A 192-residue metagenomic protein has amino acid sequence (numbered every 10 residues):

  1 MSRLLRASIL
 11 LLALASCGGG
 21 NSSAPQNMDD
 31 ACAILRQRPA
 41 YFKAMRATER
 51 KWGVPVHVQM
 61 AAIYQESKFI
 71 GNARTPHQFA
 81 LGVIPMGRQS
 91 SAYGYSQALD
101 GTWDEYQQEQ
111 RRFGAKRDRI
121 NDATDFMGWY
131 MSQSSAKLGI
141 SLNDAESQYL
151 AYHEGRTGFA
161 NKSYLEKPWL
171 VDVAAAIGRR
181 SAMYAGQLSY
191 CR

Functional and structural regions predicted by a protein language model:
S2-L10: Sec-dependent signal peptide recognition, specifically the positively charged N-region followed immediately by
L10-L11, P25: Residue-level signal for mature regions of secreted extracellular proteins and peptides
A13-S16: C-terminal motif of bacterial Sec signal peptides marking the signal peptidase cleavage site
N21-R192: Catalytic glycan-binding domains that act on GlcNAc-containing polysaccharides
